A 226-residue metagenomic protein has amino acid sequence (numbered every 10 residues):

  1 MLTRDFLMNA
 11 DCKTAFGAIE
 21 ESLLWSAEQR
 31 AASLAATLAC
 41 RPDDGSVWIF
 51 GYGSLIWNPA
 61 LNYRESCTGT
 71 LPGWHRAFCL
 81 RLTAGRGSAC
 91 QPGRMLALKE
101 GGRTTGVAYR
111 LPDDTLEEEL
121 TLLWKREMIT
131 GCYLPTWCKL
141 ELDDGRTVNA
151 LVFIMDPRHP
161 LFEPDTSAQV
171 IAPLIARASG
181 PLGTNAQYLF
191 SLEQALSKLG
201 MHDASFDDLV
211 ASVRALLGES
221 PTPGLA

Functional and structural regions predicted by a protein language model:
M1-A226: A glycine-rich, hydrophobic/aromatic-adjacent loop/helix-cap motif
